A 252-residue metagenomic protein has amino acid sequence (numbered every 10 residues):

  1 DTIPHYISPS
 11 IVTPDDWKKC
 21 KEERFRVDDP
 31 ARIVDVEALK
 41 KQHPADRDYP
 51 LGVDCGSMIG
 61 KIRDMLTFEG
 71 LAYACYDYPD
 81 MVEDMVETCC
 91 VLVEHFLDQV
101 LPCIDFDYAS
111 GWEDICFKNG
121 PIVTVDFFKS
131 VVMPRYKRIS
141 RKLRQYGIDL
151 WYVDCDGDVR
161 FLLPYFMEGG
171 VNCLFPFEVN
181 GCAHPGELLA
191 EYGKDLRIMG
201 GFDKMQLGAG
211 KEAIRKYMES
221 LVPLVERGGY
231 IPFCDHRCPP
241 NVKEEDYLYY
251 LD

Functional and structural regions predicted by a protein language model:
D1-P9: N-terminal accessory beta-strand-rich subdomains and adjacent acidic, glycine-rich linkers that precede catalytic cores
S8, P14-D252: Active-site loop segments of alpha/beta catalytic cores
